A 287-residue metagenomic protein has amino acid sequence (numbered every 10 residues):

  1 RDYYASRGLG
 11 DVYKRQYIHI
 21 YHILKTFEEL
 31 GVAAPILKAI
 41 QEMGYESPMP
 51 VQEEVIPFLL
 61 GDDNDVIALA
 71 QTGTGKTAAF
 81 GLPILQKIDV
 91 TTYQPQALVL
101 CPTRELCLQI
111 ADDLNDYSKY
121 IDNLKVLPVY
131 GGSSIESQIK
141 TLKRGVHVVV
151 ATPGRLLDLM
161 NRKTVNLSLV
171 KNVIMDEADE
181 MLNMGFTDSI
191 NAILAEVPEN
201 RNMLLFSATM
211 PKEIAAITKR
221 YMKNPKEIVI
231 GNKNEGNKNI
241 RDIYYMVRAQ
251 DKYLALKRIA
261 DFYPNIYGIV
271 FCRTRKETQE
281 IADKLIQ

Functional and structural regions predicted by a protein language model:
R1-Q16: Single conserved hydrophobic/aromatic residue that forms the stacking wall/gate of nucleotide- or nucleobase-binding
I18-Q287: Conserved helicase RecA-like core
